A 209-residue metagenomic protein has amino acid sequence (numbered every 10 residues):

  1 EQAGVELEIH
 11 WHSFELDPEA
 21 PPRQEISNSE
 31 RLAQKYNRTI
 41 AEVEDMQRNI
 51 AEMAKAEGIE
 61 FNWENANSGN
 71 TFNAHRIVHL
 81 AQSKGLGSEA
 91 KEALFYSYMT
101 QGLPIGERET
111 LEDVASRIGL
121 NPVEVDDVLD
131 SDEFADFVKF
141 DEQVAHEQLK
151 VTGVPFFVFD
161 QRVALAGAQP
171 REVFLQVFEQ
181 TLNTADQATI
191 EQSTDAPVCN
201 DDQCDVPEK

Functional and structural regions predicted by a protein language model:
E1-G4, V78-K209: C-terminal cap of thioredoxin/glutaredoxin-like
E1-Y98, C204-D205: Structural alpha/beta surface segment adjacent to cysteine/selenocysteine redox centers across thiol/disulfide enzymes
